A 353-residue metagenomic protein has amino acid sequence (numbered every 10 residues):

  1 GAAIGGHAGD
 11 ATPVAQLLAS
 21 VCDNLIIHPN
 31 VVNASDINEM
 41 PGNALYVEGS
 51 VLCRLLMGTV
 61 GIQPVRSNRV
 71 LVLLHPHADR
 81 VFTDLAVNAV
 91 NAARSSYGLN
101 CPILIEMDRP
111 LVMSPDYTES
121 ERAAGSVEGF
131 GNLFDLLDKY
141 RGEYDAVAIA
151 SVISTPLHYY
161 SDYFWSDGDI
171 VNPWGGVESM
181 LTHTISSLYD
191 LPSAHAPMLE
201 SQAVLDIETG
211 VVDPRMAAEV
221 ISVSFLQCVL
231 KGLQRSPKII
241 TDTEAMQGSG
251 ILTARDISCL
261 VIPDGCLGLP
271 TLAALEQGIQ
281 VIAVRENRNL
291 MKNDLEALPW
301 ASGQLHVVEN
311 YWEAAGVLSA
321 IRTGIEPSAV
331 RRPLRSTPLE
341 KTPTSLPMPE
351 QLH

Functional and structural regions predicted by a protein language model:
G1-I149, S154-Y163, V171-G175, L339: Metallocofactor- and cofactor-centric catalytic cores in central/energy metabolism, strongly enriched
H28, C101-L104, P192-P197, T271: Flexible, glycine/charged-enriched surface loops at secondary-structure junctions
I37-M40, H158-D162, V204-I207, P270-A274 (+1 more regions): A short acidic (Asp/Glu
G42-S50, E208-C228, L298-N310: Acidic, Ser/Thr-rich peripheral helices and adjacent loops at domain boundaries
Y97, Y189, Q277-G278: Short, structured coil segments at secondary-structure junctions
V112-V127, L136-R141, V147-A150, T155 (+2 more regions): Generic multipass alpha-helical transmembrane bundles of integral membrane proteins
E200-A203, S224-C259, P263-H353: C-terminal functional extensions of proteins
